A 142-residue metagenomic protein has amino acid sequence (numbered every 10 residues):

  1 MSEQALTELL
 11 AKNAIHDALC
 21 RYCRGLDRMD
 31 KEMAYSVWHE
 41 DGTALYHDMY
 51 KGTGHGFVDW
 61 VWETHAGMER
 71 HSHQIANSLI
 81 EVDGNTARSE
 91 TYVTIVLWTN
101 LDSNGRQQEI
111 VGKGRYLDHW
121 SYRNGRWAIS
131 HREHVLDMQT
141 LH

Functional and structural regions predicted by a protein language model:
M1-R28, E32, S36-E40: Short, low-complexity N-terminal intrinsically disordered segments enriched in polar/charged residues
A5, L9, D48, Q107: Charge-dense, low-complexity intrinsically disordered segments
K31-V96: A solvent-exposed, acidic/Ser-Thr-rich amphipathic alpha-helical stretch
H73-I75, V111-Y116: Short, surface-exposed coil-to-beta transition loops
R88-E90, K113-H142: Short beta-strand edge/turn micro-motifs at domain boundaries
I95-T99, W120: Beta-strand elements of well-folded, non-transmembrane domains
L101-I110: Short, surface-exposed loop/helix-turn segments at secondary-structure junctions that function as lids/hinges flanking
